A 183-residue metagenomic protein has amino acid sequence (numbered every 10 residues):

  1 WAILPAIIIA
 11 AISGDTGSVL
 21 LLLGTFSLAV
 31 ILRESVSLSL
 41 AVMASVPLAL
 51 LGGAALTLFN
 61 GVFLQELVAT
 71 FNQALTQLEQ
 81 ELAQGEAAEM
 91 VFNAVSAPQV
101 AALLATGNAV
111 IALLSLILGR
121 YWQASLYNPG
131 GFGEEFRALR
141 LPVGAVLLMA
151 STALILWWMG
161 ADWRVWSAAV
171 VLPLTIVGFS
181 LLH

Functional and structural regions predicted by a protein language model:
W1-T25, W163, S167-H183: Transmembrane alpha-helical insertion/packing segments
P5-S13, G17-N60: Short helix-perturbing small/polar motifs within transmembrane alpha-helices
V36-S37, S96-V100, L104, G160-R164: Membrane-helix interfacial "entry" motifs
A44-Q65, Q99-G119, R140-L154: Alpha-helical transmembrane segments of multi-pass integral membrane proteins
A55-Q99: Membrane-interface interhelical loops and short interface/amphipathic helices in multi-pass inner-membrane
E81-E134: Hydrophobic, aromatic-enriched interface-forming segments
G130-G178: Small-residue-rich helix-loop
